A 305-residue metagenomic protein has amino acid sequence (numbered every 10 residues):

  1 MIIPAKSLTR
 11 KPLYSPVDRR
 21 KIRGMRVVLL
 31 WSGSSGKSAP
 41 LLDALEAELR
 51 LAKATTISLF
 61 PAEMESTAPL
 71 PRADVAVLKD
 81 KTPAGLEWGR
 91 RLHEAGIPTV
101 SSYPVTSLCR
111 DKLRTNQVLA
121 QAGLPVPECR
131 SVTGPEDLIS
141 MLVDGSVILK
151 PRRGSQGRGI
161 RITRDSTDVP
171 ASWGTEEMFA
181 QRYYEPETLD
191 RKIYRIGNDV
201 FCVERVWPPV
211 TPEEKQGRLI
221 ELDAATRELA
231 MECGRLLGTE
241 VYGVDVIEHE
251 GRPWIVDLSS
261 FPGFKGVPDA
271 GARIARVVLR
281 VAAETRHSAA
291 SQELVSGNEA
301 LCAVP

Functional and structural regions predicted by a protein language model:
M1-S7: Extreme N-terminal basic, low-complexity initiation segments that serve as generic localization/processing leaders
Y14-P16, K21: Short, positively charged and aromatic/hydrophobic N-terminal segments
G24-V28: Extreme N-terminal starter segment of soluble prokaryotic enzymes
S32-E128: Conserved N-proximal alpha/beta basic substrate-recognition cap immediately N-terminal to, or forming the N-lobe
P127-V147: Rossmann-like NAD(P)H-binding beta-loop-alpha module
D144-R164: Conserved anion/nucleotide-ligand pocket segment
R158-L237: Phosphate-binding site of ATP-dependent enzymes
V210-I255, S259, V267-P305: A long amphipathic alpha-helix within ATP-dependent nucleotide-binding catalytic cores
